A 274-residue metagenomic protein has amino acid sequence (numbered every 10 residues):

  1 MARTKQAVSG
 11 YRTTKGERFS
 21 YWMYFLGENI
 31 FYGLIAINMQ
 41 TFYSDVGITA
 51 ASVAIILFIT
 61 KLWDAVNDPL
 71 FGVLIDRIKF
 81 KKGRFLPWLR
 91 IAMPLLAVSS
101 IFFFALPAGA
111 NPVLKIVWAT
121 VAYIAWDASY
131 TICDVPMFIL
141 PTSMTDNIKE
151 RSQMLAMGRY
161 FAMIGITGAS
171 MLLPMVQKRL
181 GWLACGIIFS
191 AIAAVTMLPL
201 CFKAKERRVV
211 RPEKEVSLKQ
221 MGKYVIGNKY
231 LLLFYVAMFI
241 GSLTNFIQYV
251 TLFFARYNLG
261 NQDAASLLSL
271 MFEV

Functional and structural regions predicted by a protein language model:
A2-V274: Membrane-embedded alpha-helical bundles of multi-pass transporters/translocases, especially carrier/permease families
